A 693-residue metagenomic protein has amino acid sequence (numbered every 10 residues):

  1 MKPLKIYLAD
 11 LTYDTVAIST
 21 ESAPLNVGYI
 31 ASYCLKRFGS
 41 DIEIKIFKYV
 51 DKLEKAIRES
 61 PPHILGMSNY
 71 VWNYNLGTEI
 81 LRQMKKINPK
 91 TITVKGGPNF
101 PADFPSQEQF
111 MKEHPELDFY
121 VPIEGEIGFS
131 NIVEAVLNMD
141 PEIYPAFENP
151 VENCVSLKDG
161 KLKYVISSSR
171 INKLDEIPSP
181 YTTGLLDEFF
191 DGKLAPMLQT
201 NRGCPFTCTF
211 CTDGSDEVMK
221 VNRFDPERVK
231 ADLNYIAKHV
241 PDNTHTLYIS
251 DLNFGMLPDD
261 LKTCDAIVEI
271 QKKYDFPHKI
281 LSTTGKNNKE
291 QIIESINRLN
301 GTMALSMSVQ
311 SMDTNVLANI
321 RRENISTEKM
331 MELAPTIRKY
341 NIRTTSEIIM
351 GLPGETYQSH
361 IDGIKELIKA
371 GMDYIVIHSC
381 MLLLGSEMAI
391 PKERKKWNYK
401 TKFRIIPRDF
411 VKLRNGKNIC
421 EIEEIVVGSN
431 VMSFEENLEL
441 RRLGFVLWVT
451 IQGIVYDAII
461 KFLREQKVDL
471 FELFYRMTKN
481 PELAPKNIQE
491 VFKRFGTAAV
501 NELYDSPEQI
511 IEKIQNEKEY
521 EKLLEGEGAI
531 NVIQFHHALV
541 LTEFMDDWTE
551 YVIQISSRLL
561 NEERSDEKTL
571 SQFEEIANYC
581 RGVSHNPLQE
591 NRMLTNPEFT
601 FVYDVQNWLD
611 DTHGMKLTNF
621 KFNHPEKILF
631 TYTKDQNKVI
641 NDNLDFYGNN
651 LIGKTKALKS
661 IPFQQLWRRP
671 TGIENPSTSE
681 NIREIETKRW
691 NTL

Functional and structural regions predicted by a protein language model:
M1-Y7, D14, P150-M197: N-terminal [4Fe-4S]-dependent radical SAM core
K2-L4, P61-P62, L117, R223-F224 (+8 more regions): A structural motif corresponding to the C-terminal lobe/cap of the Radical SAM core domain
T15-V27: Glycine- and acidic-residue-enriched helix-capping/strand-helix junction motifs
G28-I42: Short helix-loop-beta junction
D41-S167: Glycine-rich beta-alpha loop elements in corrinoid/cobalamin-binding modules across cobalamin-dependent enzymes
N172-K339, M350: Radical SAM [4Fe-4S] cluster-binding motif and immediate context
L438-M545: C-terminal non-catalytic alpha-helical accessory regions
V491-A498, P507-L693: C-terminal accessory/interaction regions of large nucleic acid-associated machines
